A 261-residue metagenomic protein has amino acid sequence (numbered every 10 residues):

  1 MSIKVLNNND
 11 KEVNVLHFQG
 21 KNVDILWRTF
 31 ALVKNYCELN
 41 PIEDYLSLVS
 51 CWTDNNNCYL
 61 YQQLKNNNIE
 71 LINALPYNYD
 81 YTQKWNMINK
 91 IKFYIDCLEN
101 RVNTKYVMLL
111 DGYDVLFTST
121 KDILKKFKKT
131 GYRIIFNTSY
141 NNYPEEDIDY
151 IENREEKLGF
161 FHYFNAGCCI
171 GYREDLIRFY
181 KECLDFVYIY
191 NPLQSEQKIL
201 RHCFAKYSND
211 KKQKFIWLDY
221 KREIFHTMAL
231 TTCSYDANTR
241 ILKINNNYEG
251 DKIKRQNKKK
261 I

Functional and structural regions predicted by a protein language model:
M1-W27, F161-I261: Catalytic core and acceptor-binding pocket of nucleotide-sugar-dependent glycosyltransferases
K11-V13, V102-T104, G131-R133, T239: Short, high-confidence coil segments that cap the C-terminus of an alpha-helix and link into the following beta-strand
Q19, S50-W52, L110-G112, S119 (+3 more regions): Short His-Asn-centered micro-motif
Q19-Y106, K129, E174: N-terminal anchoring/stem segment of glycosyltransferases
K21-V23, T53, N78-Y79, D114-V115 (+4 more regions): Conserved beta-strand elements of beta-rich interaction domains across eukaryotes, especially beta-propellers
L71-Y81, F136-Y140, P192-Q197, W217-I224: A generic structural motif
Y81-L110, L116-D122, F161-F164, S195-I199: A conserved donor-nucleotide-binding helix/loop in the catalytic core of Leloir-type glycosyltransferases
V115-E155: Conserved donor-nucleotide/metal-binding helix-loop-beta segment in metal-dependent transferases, i.e., the alpha-helix
